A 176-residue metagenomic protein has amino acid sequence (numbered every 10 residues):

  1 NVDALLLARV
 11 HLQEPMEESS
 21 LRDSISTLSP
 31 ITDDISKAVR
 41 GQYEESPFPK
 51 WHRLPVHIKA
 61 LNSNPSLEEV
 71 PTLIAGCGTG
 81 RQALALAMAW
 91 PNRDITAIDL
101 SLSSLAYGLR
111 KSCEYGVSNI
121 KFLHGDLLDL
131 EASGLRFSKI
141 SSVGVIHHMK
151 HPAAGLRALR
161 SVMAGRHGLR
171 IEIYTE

Functional and structural regions predicted by a protein language model:
N1-W51: N-terminal accessory segments
T79-N92: Conserved SAM-binding loop of SAM-dependent methyltransferases across substrates and taxa, primarily the Class I
D94-D99: Conserved SAM-binding motif I beta-strand of class I
G116-L128: Conserved SAM-binding strand-loop segment of SAM-dependent methyltransferases
L130-I140: A short acidic, Gly/Pro-enriched loop at the edge of an enzyme's catalytic core that lines a small-molecule cofactor
S138-H151: A short SAM/SAH-binding and catalytic strip from SAM-dependent methyltransferases
A153-R166: A short glycine-rich, Lys/Arg-flanked "PGG" loop and its adjoining helix->strand segment in the class I
R166-I173: Conserved beta-strand signature within the Rossmann-like core of class I S-adenosyl-L-methionine
